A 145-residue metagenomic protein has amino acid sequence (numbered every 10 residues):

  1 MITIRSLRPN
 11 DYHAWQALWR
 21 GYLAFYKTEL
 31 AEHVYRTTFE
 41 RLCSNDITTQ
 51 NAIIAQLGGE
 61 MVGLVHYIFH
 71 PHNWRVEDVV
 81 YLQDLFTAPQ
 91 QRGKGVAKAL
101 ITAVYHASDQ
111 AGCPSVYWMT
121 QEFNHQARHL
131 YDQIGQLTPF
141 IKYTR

Functional and structural regions predicted by a protein language model:
T3-A17: A short beta-loop-alpha structural element at the N-terminal edge of CoA-dependent acyl/N-acetyltransferase catalytic
W19-R41: Conserved GNAT-fold acetyl-CoA-binding loop/helix
L42-I54, Y81: A short helix-loop-beta-strand connector motif used in the catalytic cores of GNAT acetyltransferases and, in some
I54, E60-F69: Conserved beta-strand in the GNAT
P71-L82, R92, P139: A conserved beta-turn-beta hairpin within the catalytic core of GNAT-like acetyltransferases that forms part
Q91, G95-A103: Conserved acetyl-CoA pyrophosphate-binding loop and the N-cap/start of the following alpha-helix in GNAT-like
K98, E122-I141: Conserved active-site alpha-helix within GNAT-family acetyltransferase domains
D109-M119: Conserved GNAT acetyl-CoA-binding A-motif
